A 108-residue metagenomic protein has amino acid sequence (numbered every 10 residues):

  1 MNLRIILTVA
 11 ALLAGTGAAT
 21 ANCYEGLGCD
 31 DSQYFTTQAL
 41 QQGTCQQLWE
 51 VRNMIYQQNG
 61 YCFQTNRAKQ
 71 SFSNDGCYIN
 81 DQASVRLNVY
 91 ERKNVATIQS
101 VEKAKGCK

Functional and structural regions predicted by a protein language model:
M1-L7: Bacterial N-terminal signal peptides that target proteins for export
T8-L12: Hydrophobic helical h-region of N-terminal Sec-dependent signal peptides in bacterial secretory/periplasmic proteins
G15-A18: N-terminal signal peptide c-region/cleavage motif recognized by signal peptidases
L27-T37, C77-Q82: Acidic/histidine-rich, surface-exposed loop or edge segments in extracytoplasmic proteins
A39-S73, C77-Y78: Amphipathic alpha-helical packing elements
F63-K108: Compact alpha-helical subdomains of small soluble proteins
